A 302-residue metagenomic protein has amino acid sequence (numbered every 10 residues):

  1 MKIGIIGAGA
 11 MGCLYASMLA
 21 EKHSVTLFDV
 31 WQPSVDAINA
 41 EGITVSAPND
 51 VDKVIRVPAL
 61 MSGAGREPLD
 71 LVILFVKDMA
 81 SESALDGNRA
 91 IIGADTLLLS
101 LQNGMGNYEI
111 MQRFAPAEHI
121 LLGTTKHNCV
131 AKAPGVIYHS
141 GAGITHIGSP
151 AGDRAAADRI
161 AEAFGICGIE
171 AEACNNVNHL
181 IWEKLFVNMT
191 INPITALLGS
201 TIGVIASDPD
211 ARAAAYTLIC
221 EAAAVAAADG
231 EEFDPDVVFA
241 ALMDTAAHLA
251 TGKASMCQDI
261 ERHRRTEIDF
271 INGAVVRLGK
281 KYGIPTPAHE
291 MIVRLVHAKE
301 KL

Functional and structural regions predicted by a protein language model:
M1-V51: NAD(P)+-binding Rossmann beta1-loop-alpha1 motif at the extreme N-terminus of oxidoreductases
S17-E21, D86-A90, R113, G273 (+2 more regions): Short, well-ordered alpha-helices that flank and scaffold nucleotide-derived cofactor binding pockets
Q32-P33, M79-A80, M105-G106, A155 (+2 more regions): Short alpha-helical
V51-V136: Rossmann-like NAD(P)(H) cofactor-binding subdomain of soluble oxidoreductases
A90-I91, R113-H119, G135-K184, I194-P235: Internal alpha-helical scaffold of NAD(P)-dependent oxidoreductase catalytic cores
G165-I166, Y216-L302: NAD(P)-dependent Rossmann-like dehydrogenase/reductase catalytic/cofactor-binding core
